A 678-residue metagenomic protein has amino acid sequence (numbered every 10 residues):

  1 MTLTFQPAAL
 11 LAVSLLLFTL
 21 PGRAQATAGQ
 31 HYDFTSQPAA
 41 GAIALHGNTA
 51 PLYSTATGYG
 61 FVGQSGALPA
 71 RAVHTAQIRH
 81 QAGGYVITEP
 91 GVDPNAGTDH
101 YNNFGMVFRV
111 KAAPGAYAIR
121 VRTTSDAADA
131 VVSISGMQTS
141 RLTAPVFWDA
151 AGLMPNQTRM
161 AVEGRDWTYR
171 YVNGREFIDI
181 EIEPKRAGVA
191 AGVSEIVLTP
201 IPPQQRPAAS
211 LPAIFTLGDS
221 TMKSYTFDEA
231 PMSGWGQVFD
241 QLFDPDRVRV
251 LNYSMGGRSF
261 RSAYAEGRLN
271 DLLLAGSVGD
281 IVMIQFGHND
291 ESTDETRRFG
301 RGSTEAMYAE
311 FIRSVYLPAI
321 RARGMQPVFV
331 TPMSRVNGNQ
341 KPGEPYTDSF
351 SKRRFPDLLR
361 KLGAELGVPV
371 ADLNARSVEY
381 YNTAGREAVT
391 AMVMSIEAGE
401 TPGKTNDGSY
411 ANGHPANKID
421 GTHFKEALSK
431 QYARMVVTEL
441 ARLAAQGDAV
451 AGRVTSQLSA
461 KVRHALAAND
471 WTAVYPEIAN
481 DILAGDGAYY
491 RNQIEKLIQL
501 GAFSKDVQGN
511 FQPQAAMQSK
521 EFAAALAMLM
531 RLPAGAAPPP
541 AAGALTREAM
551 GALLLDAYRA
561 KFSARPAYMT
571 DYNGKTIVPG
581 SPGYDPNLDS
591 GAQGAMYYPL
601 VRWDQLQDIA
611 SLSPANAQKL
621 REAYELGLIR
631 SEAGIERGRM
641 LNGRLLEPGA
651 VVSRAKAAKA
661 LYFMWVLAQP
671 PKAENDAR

Functional and structural regions predicted by a protein language model:
A8-T19: Bacterial N-terminal signal peptides
L17, T27-H31, R386-P476, K672 (+1 more regions): Conserved catalytic region of serine esterases and O-acyltransferases that act on ester linkages in lipids
Q25-F227: Compositionally biased, intrinsically disordered or flexible polar/acidic segments
S36, P200-S254, L269-V282: Serine-esterase "nucleophile elbow" of acetyl-processing enzymes
L217-T221, Y225, Y253-R258, I284-N289 (+3 more regions): Active-site-proximal beta-strand/loop segments in catalytic clefts of secreted hydrolases
D240, D244-P245, S277, G287 (+11 more regions): Sec-exported extracytoplasmic/periplasmic mature domains
N270-E426, K430, T438-L443: Alpha-helical cap/lid subdomain in secreted, periplasmic, or secretory-pathway luminal O-acyl-processing enzymes
G385, A467-R678: N-terminal propeptides
